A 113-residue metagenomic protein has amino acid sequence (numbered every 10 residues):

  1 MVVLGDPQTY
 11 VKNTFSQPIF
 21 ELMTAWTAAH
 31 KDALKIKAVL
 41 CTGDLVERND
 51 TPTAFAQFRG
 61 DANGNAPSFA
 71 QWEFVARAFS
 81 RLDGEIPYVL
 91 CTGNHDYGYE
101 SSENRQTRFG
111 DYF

Functional and structural regions predicted by a protein language model:
M1-A66: N-terminal active-site segment of His-dependent metallophosphoesterases
P52-F113: Extended active-site neighborhood of metal-dependent phosphoesterases/phosphodiesterases
